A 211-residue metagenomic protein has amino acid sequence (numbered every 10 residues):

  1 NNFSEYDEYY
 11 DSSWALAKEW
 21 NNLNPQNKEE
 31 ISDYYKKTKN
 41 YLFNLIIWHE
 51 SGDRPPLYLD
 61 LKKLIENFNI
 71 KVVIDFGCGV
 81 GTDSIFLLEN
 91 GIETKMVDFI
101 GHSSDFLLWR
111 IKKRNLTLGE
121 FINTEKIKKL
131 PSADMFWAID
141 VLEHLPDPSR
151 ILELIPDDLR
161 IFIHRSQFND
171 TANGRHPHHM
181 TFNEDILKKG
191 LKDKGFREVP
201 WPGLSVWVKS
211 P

Functional and structural regions predicted by a protein language model:
N1-L130, L152, N173-P211: Conserved N-terminal segment of class I S-adenosyl-L-methionine
K71, D134, R160: Conserved acidic residues
W137: A conserved beta-strand element that flanks and buttresses the S-adenosyl-L-methionine
V141: Hydrophobic adenine-recognition pocket in adenosine-nucleotide-binding enzymes
L145-I155: A short, conserved alpha-helix within the catalytic core of class I
L159-T171: Conserved beta-strand signature within the Rossmann-like core of class I S-adenosyl-L-methionine
